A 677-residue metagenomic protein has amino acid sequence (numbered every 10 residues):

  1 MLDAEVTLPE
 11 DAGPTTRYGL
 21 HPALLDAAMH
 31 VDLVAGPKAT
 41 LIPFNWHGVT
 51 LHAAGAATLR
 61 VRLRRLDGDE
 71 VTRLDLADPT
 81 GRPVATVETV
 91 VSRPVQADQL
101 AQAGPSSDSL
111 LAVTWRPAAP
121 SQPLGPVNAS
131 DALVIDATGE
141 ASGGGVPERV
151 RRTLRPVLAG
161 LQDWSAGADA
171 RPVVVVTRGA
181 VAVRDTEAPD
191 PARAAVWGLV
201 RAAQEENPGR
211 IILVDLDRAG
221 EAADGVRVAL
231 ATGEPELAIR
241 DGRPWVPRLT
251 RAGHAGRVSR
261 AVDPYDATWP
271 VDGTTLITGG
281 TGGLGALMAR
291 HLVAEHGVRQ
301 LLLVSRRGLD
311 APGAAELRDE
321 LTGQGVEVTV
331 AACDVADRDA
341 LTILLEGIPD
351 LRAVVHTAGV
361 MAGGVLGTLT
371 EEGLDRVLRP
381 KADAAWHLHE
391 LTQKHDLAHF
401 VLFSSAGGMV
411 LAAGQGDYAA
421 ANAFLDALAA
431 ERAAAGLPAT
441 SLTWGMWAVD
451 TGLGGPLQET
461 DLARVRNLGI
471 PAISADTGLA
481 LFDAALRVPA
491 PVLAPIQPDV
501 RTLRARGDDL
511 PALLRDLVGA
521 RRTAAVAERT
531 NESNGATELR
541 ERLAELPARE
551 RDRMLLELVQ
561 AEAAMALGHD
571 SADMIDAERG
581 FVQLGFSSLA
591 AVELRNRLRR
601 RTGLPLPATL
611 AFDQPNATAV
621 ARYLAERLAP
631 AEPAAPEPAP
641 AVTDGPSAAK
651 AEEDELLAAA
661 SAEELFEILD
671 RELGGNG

Functional and structural regions predicted by a protein language model:
M1-P235, R240-W245, W269-D509, L513 (+2 more regions): 4′-phosphopantetheine-dependent carrier domains
R248-G273: A short, basic/flexible loop-to-alpha-helix module at the beginning of a structural domain
